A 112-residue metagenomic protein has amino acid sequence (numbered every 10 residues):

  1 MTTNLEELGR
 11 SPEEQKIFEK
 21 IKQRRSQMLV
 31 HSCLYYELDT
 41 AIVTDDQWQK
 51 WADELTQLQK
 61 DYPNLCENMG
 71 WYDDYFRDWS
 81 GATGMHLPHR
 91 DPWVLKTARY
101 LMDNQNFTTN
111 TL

Functional and structural regions predicted by a protein language model:
M1-L112: Phosphate/adenylate-binding "loop-and-lid" substructures adjacent to NTP/NAD/dNTP-binding pockets in NTP-dependent
